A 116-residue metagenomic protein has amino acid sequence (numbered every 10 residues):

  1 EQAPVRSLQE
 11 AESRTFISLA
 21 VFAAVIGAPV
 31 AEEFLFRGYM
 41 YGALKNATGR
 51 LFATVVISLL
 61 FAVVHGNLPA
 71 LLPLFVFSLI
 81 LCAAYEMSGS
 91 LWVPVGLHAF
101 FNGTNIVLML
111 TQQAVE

Functional and structural regions predicted by a protein language model:
E1-A28, N46, V115-E116: Juxtamembrane helix-loop-helix connectors linking adjacent transmembrane helices in multi-pass membrane enzymes
F16-L19, V30-M40, V56-V63: Short juxtamembrane and helix-loop transition motifs at transmembrane-helix boundaries in membrane proteins
A28-E33, N67-L71: Short helix-coil transition sites and intra-membrane helix breaks within transmembrane domains of multi-pass
Y39, A43, I80-A83: A residue-level signal for alpha-helical anchor/packing sites in multi-pass solute transporters
G42-T54: Solvent-exposed interhelical
L51-E116: Functionally important transmembrane alpha-helices
